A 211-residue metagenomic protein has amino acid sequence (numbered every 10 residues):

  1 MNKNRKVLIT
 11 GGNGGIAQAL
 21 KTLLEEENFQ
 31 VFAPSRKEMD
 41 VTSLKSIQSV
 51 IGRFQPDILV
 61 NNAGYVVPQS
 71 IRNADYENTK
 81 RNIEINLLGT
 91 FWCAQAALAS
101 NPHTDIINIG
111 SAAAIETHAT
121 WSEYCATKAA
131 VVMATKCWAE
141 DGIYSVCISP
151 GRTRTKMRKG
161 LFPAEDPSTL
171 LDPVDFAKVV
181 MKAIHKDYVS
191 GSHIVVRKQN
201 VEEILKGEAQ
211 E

Functional and structural regions predicted by a protein language model:
T10-N13, A17-K21: N-terminal Rossmann NAD(P)H-binding glycine-rich loop of SDR-like oxidoreductase domains
N62-P68: Conserved NAD(P)H cofactor-binding loop of Rossmann-fold oxidoreductase domains
S70-I71, N78-I83: Substrate-binding pocket helix/loop in short-chain dehydrogenase/reductase
A74, T117-C125, C137: Active-site loop-to-helix junction immediately N-terminal to the catalytic Tyr of the SDR YXXXK motif in Rossmann-fold
A94, T127: Active-site helix of classical SDR
S111: Residue(s) in the substrate-gating loop at a strand-loop-helix junction that position the organic substrate next
C147-I148, T155, E165-E208: C-terminal helical subdomain
